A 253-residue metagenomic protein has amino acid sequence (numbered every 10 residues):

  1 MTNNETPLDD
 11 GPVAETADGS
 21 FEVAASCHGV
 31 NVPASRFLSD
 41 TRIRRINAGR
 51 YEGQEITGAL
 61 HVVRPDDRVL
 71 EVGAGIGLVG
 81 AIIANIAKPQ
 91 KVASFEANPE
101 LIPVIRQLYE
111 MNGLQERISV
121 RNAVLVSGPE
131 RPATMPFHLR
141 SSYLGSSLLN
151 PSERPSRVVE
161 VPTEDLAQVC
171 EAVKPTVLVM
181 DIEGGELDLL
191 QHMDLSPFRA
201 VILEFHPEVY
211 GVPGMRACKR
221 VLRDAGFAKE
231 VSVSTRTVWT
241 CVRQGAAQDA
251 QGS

Functional and structural regions predicted by a protein language model:
M1-S253: Phosphate/nucleotide-binding beta-alpha loop and adjacent structural elements of enzyme active sites
